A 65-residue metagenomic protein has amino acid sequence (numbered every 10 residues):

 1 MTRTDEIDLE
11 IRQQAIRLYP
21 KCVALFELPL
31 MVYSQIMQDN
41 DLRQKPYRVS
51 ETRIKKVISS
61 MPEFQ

Functional and structural regions predicted by a protein language model:
T2-E27, D39: Positively charged, polyanion-binding regions of nucleic-acid-associated proteins
I7, L28-V32, S50-I54: Short, conserved alpha-helical segments within structured domains
P29-R43: DNA-recognition alpha helix
K45-F64: Major-groove recognition helix of helix-turn-helix-like DNA-binding domains
